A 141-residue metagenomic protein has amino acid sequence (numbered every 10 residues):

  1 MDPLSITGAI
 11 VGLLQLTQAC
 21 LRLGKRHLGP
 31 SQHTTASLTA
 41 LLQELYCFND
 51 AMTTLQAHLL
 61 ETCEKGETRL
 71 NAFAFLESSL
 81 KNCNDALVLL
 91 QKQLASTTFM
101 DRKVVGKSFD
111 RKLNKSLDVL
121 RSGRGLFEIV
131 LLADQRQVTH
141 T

Functional and structural regions predicted by a protein language model:
M1-N71, F75, Q93, D101 (+2 more regions): N-terminal amphipathic alpha-helical segments
L41, L45-F48, C83, L113 (+1 more regions): Amphipathic alpha-helical coiled-coil segments
L45, M52, L80-C83, L87 (+1 more regions): Long amphipathic alpha-helices with heptad-repeat character, especially coiled-coil-forming segments used
A72-A74, S79, S108: Intrinsic disorder/low-structure terminal segments
L76-A95, K115, V119: Elongated alpha-helical scaffolds
V105-K115: Individual transmembrane alpha-helices with interfacial aromatic-anchor signatures
L113-V130: Regulatory and partner-binding modules of innate immune sensors/adaptors
